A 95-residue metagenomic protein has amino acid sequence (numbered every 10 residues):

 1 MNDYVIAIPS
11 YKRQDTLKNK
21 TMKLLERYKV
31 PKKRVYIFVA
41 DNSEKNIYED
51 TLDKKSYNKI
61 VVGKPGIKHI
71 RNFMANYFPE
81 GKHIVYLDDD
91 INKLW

Functional and structural regions predicted by a protein language model:
N2-V5, E26-I37, S56-N58, K82: Short loop->beta transition adjacent to catalytic acidic/histidine clusters or analogous donor-positioning motifs
Y4-R13: A conserved hydrophobic helix/loop-capping motif in glycosyltransferases and polysaccharide synthases
R13-K29, E44-T51: Short, well-formed alpha-helical segments that are part of the catalytic scaffolds of diverse glycosyltransferases
F38-L87, N92-W95: Active-site-proximal specificity loops/subdomain of glycosyltransferases
